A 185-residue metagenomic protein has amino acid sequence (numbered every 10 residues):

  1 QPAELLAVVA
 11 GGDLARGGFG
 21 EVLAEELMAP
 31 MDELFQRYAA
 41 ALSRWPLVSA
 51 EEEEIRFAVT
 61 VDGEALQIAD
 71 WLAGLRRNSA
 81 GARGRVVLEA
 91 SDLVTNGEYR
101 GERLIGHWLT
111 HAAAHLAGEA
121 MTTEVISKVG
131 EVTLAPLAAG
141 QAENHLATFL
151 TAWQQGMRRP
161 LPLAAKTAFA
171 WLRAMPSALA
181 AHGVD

Functional and structural regions predicted by a protein language model:
Q1-D185: Structural signature of nuclease core domains in nucleic-acid processing machines
